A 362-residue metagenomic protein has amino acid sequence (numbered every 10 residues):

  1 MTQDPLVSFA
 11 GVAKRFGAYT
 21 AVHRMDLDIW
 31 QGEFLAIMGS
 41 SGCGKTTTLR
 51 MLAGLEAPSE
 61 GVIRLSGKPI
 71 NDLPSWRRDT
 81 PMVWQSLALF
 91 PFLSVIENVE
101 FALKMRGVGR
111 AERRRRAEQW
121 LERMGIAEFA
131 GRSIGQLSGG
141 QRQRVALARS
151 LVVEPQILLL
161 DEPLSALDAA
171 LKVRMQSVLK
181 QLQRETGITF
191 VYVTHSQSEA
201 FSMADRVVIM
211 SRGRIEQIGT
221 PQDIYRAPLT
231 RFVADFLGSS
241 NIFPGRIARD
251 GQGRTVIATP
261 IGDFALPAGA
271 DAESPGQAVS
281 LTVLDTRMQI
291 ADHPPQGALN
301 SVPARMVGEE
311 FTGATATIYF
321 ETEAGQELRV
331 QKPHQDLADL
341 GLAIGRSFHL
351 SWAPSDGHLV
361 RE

Functional and structural regions predicted by a protein language model:
F34, D79-P81, Q85, L89-D235: ABC ATPase nucleotide-binding domains
M38-S40: The feature captures the beta-strand-to-loop junction immediately N-terminal to the Walker
T46-L49, V145: ABC ATPase nucleotide-binding domain helices that frame the ATP-binding cleft
A53: Helix-to-loop junction immediately C-terminal to a conserved catalytic motif
S59-V62, E112, R212, P244: Conserved coupling/switch loops of ABC nucleotide-binding domains, chiefly the family-specific signature
G61-P69: Conserved ABC transporter NBD signature motif
S240, D250-E362: Non-catalytic connector elements of ABC transporters
